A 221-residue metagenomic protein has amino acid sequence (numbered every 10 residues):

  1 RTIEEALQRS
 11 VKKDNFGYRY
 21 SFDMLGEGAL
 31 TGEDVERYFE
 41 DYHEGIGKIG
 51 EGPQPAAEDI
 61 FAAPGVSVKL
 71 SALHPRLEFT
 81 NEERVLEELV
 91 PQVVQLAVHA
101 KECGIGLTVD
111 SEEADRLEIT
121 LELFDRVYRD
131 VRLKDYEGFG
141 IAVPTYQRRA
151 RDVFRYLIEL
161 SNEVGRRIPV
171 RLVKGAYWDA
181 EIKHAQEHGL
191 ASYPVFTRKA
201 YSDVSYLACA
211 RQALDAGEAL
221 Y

Functional and structural regions predicted by a protein language model:
R1-Y221: Positively charged, amphipathic and often flexible ligand-engagement surfaces
